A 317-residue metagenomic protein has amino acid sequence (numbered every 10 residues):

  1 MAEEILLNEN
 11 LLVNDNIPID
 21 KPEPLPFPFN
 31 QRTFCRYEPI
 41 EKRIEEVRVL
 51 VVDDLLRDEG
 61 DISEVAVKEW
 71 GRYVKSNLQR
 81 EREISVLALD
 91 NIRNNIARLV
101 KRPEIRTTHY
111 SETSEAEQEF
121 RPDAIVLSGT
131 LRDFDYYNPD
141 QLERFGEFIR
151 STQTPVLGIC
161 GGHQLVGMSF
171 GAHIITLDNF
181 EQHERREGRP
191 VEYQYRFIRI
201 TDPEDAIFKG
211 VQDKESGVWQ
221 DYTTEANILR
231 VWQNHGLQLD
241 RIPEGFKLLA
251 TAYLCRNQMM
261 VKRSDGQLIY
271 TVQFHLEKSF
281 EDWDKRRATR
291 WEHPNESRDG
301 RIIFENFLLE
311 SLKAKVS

Functional and structural regions predicted by a protein language model:
A2-L89, N95-L99, P103-I105, S111-E117 (+1 more regions): Amide-donor transfer/coupling interface in amidating biosynthetic enzymes
L56, L131-R132, H163, K278: Short, glycine/serine-rich, charged loops/turns that create anion-binding and catalytic segments at active sites
N94-G158, F170-G171: Flexible gly/pro-rich beta->alpha loop and the following alpha-helix that scaffold active-site loops
V126-S128, V156-V166, V231-N234, T271-F274: Long, contiguous hydrophobic alpha-helical segments, chiefly transmembrane helices and signal peptides
Q153-V166, G300-F304, L308: Ser/Thr/Gly-rich flexible loops in soluble cytosolic domains mediating phosphotransfer, phosphorylation
I159, L177-D178, R185, T251: Generic beta-sheet signal
M168-L177: Conserved active-site segments centered on acidic
